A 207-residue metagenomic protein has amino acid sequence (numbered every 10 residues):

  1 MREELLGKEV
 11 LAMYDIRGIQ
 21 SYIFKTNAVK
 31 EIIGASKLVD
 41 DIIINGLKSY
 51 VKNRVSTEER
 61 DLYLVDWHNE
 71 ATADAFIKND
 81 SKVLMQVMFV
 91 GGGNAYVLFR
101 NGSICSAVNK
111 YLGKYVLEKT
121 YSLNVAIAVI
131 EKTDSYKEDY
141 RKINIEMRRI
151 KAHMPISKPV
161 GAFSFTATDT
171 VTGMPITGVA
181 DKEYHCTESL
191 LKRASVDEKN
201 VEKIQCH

Functional and structural regions predicted by a protein language model:
M1-H207: Regulatory and interdomain segments flanking nucleotide-handling catalytic cores in signaling/defense enzymes
